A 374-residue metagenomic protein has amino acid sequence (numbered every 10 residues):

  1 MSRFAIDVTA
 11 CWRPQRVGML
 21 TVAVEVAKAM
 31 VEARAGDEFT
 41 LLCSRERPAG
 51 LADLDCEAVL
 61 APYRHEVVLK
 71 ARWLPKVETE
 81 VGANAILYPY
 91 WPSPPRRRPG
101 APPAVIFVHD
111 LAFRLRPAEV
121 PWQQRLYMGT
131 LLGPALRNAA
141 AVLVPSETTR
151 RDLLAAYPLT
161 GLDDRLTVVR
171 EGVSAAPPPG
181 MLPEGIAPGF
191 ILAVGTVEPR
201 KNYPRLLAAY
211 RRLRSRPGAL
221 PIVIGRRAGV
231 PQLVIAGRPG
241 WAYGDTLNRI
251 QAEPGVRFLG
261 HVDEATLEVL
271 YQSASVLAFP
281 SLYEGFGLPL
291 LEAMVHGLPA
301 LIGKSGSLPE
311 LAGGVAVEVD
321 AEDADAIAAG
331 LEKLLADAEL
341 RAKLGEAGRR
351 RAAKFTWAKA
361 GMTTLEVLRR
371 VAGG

Functional and structural regions predicted by a protein language model:
M1-G374: Carbohydrate transferase catalytic cores enriched for Leloir-type hexosyltransferases
